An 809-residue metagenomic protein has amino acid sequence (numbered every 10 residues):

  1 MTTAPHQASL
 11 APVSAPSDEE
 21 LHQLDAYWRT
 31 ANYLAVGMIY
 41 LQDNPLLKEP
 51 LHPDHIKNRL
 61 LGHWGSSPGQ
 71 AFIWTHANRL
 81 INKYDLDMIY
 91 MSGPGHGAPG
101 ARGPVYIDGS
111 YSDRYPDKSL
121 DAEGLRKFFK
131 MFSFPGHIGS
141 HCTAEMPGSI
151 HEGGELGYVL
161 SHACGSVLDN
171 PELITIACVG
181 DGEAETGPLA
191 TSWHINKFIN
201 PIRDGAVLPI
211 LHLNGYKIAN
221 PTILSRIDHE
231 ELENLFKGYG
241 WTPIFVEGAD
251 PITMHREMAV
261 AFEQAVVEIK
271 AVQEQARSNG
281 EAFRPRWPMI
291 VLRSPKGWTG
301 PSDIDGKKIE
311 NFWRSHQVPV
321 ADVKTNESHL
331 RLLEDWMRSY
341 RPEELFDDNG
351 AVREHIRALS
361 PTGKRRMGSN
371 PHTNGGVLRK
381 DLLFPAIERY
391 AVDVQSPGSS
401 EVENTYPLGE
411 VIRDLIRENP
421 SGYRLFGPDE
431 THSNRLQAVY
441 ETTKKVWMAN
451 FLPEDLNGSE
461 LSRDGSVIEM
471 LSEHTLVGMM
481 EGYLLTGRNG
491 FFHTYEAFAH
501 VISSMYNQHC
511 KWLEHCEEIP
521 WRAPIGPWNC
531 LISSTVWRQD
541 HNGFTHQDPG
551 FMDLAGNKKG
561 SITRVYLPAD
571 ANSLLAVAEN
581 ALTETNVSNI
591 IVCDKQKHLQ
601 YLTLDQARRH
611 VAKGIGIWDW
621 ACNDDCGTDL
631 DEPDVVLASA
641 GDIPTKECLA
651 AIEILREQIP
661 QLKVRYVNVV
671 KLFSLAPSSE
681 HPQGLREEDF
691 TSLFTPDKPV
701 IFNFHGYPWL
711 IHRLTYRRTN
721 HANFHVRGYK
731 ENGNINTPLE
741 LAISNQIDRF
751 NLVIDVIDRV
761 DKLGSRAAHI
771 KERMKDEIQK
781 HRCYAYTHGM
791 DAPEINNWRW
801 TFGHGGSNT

Functional and structural regions predicted by a protein language model:
T2-Y111, E401-L415, G422, G427-D429: N-terminal amphipathic, basic-rich helices that act as targeting or association modules
L21-H22, K57-R59, Q70-M88, P147-G148 (+10 more regions): Short alpha-helical segments and helix-capping/turn motifs at coil-helix boundaries
K48-N200, Q437, E454, S466 (+4 more regions): Cofactor-binding active-site loop characterized by glycine-rich and histidine/acidic residues
I56-H63, M88-S92, S149-E152, I176-G180 (+7 more regions): Short glycine-rich or small-residue beta-strand-to-loop segments that form or flank ligand, phosphate, metal/Fe-S
W64-G69, A77, I89-Y90, G109-Y115 (+8 more regions): Non-catalytic terminal/interface segments that mediate subunit docking, oligomerization, and allosteric communication
F128-A144, S149, Y158, N170-I176 (+7 more regions): Thiamine diphosphate
N326-G398, N751-K780: N-terminal leader/propeptide and maturation segments of large enzyme subunits in energy/redox metabolism and hydrolases
